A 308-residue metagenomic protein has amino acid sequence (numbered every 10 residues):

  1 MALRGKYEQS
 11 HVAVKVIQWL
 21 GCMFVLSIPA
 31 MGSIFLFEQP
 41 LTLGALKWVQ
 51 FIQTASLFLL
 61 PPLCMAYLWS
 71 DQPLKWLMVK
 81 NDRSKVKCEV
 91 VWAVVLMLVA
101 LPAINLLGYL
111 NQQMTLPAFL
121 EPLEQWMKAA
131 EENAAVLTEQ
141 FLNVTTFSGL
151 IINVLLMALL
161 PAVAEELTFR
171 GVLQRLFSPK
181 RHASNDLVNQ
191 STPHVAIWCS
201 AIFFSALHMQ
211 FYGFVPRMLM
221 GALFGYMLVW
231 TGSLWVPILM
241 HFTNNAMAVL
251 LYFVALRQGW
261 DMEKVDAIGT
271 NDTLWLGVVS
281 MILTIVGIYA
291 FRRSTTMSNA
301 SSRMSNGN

Functional and structural regions predicted by a protein language model:
W19-P29, V91-T115, V229-A246: Hydrophobic alpha-helical membrane-insertion segments
M23-G32, F58-C64, M97-A100, L274-R293: Hydrophobic core of alpha-helical transmembrane segments in multi-pass integral membrane proteins
P29-Q72, V86-L98, A118-A129: Alpha-helical transmembrane segments in multi-pass membrane proteins
L59-S70, L150-F177, L283-S294: Transmembrane alpha-helical segments in integral membrane proteins
M78-L160, P179-H182, N306: Juxtamembrane helix-loop-helix connectors linking adjacent transmembrane helices in multi-pass membrane enzymes
A164-C199, Y226-S233: Membrane-interface helix/loop boundary segments of multi-pass membrane proteins
W198-I268: Functionally important transmembrane alpha-helices
F242-N308: C-terminal membrane module of polytopic membrane proteins
